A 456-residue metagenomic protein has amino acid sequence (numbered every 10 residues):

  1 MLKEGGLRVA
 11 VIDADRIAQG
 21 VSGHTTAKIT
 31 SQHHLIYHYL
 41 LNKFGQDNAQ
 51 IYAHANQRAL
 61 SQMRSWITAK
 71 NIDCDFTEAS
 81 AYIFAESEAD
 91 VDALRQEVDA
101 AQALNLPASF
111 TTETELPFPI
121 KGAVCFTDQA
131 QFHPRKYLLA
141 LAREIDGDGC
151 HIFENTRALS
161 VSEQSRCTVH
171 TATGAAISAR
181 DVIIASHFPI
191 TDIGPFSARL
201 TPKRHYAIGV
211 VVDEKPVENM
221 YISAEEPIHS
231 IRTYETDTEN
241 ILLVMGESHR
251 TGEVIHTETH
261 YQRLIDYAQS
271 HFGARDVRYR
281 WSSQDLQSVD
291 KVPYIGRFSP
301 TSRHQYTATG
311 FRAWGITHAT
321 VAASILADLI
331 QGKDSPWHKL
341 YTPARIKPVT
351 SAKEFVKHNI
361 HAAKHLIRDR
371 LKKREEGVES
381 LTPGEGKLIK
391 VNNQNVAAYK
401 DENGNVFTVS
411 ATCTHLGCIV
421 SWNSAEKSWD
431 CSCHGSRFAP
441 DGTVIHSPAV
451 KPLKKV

Functional and structural regions predicted by a protein language model:
K3-H24: Glycine-rich FAD pyrophosphate-binding loop
H24-A55: Glycine-rich active-site loop/strand segments that organize a redox cofactor
L35-L41, S65-A140: Flavin (FAD/FMN) cofactor-binding and adjacent substrate-gating region of FAD-dependent oxidoreductase domains
I51-S65, Q96, R263, Y267: A non-catalytic, amphipathic alpha-helix used as a structural packing/dimerization or gating element in enzyme scaffolds
D92-A93, D99-L104, A123-D181: Helical element adjacent to the flavin cofactor pocket in flavoenzyme catalytic cores
S160-Y234, K373-E379: Flavin-dependent oxidoreductases
I208, L388-V456: Rieske [2Fe-2S] iron-sulfur-binding domain
E225-E226, R250-F355, V409: C-terminal catalytic lobe of FAD-dependent flavoproteins
